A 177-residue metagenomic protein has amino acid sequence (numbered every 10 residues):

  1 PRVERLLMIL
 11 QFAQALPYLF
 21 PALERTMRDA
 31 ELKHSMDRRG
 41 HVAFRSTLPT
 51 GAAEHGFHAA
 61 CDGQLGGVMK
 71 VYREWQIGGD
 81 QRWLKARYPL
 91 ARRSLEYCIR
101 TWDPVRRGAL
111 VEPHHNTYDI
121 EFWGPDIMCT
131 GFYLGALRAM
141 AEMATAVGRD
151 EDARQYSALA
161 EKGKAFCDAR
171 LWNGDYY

Functional and structural regions predicted by a protein language model:
P1, W102-M128, F132-Y177: Catalytic cores of carbohydrate-active enzymes
P1-R100, R106, P113-H115: Substrate-binding groove/exosite segments of carbohydrate-active enzymes
